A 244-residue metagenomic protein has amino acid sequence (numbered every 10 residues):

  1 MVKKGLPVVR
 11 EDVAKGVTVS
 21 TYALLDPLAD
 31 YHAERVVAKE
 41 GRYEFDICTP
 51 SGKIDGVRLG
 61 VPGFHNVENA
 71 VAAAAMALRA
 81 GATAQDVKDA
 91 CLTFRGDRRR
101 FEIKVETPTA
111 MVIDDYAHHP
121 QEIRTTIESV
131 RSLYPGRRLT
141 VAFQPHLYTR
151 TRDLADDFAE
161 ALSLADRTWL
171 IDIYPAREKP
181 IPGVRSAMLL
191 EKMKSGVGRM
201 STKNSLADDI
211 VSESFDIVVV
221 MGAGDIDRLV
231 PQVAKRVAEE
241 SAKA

Functional and structural regions predicted by a protein language model:
M1-V112, A187-K192: Acidic, Mg2+-coordinating active-site environments of NTP-dependent enzymes
V9-D12, T151-R152, K179-P180, L229-Q232: Short glycine-/acidic-enriched loop or helix-start segments at secondary-structure transitions that form or flank
G16, A165-D166, F215: Short, well-ordered alpha-helix to beta-strand connector turns
A80, V130-R137, S212-D216: Glycine-rich phosphate-binding loop signature in dinucleotide/nucleotide-binding domains
D97-R99, Q121, E128-G196, A207 (+1 more regions): Active-site beta-alpha connecting loops in nucleotide-dependent enzymes
V112-H118: Switch II (G3) loop of P-loop NTPases
L170-I173, R236-A244: Short, flexible loop segments at boundaries between secondary-structure elements
N204-R236: A glycine-rich beta-strand to alpha-helix segment that forms a phosphate/ribose-binding loop at ligand/cofactor sites
